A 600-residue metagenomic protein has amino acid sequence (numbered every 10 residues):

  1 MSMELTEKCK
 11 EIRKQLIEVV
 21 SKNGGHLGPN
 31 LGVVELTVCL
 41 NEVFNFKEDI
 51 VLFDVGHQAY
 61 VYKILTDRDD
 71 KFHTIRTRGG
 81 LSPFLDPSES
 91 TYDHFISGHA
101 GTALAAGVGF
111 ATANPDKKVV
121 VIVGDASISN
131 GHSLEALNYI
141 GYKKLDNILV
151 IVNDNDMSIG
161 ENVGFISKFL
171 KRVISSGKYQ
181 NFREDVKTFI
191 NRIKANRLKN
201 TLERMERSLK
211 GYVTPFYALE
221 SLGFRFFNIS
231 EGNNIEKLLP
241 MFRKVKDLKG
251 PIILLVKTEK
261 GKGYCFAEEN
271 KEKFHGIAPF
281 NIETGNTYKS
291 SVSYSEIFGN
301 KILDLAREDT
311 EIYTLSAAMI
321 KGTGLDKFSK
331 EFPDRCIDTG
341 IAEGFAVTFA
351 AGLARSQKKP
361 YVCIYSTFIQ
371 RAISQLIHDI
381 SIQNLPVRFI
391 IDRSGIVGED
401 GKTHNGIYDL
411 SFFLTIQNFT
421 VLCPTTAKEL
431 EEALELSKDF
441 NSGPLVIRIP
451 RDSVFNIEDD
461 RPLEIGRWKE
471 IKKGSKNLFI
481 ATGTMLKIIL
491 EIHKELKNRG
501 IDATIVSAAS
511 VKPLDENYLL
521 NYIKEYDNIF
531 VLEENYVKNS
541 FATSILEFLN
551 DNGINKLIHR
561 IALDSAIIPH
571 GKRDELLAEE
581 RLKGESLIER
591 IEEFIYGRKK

Functional and structural regions predicted by a protein language model:
M1-V19, F266-I282: Cofactor-/ligand-binding subdomain signature composed of acidic, glycine-rich, tryptophan-containing flexible loops
C9, E18, G24-D146, I312 (+2 more regions): Cofactor-binding active-site loop characterized by glycine-rich and histidine/acidic residues
Q15, C39, Y288, V292: Nucleotide/pyrophosphate-binding catalytic subdomain
K22-H26, V123-I128, N228-I235, I364-I369 (+1 more regions): Conserved short loop/turn motifs at secondary-structure junctions
L31, F53-V55, V123-G124, V152-D154 (+5 more regions): Glycine-rich, histidine-containing beta strand-loop boundary motifs that form or position
R68, T74-A106, N114-D116, Y142-K273 (+10 more regions): Thiamine diphosphate
V119, V123-G124, I128, H132-A136 (+5 more regions): Extended, hydrophobic alpha-helical segments in both membrane/secreted and soluble proteins
P279, L414-E458: Helix-enriched interaction subdomains in cytosolic or periplasmic regions, typified by TIR/SEFIR signaling/NADase cores
